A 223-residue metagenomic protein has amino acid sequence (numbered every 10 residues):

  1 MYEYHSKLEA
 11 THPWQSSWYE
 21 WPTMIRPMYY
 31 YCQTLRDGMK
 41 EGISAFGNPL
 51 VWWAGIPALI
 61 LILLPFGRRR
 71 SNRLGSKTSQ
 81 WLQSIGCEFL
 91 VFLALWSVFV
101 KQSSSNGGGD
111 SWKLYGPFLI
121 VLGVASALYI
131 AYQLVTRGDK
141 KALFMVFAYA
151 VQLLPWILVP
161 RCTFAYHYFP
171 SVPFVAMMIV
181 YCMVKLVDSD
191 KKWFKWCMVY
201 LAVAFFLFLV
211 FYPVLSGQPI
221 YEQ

Functional and structural regions predicted by a protein language model:
M1-R70, W96-F99, S105: Lumenal/periplasmic acceptor-binding loop at the mouth of the active site in multi-pass, GT-C-fold membrane enzymes
A54-A58, G123, V175: Transmembrane alpha-helices of multi-pass, membrane-embedded glycan-processing enzymes that use lipid-linked
K77-G138, M178-V180, K185-Q223: Transmembrane helical bundles and short interhelical boundary loops of multi-pass, membrane-embedded
V121, A148, F169, P173-V180: Alpha-helical transmembrane segments of multi-pass membrane proteins
L153-I157: Alpha-helical transmembrane segments of multipass membrane proteins
L158-A165: Membrane-interface helix caps and helix-loop-helix hairpins in membrane proteins
H167-Y168, V199: Physicochemical signature of membrane-embedded alpha-helices that form the seven-helix bundle of GPCRs, emphasizing
